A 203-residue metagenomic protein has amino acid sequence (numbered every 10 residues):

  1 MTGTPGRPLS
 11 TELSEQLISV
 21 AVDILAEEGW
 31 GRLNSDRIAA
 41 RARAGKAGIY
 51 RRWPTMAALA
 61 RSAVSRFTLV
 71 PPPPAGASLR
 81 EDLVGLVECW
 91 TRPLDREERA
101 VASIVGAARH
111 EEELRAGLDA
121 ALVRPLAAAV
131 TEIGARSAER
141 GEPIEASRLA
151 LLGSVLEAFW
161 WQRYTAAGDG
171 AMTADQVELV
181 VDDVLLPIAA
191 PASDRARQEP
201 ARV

Functional and structural regions predicted by a protein language model:
M1-E12, A189-V203: Actinobacteria-biased recognition of intrinsically disordered, low-complexity terminal regions
M1-R41, A47, A58: Basic, helix-initiating cap at the start of DNA-binding domains
L17, R32, T55-A60, V70-P71 (+1 more regions): Short amphipathic alpha-helical segment with a characteristic S/N-K-E followed by hydrophobic residues
V70-A100: Hydrophobic alpha-helical connector segments
V87-L94, A102-H110, V181-P187: Helix-loop "lid/cap" segments that line or gate small-molecule binding pockets
D95-R96, S103, E113-E139: Amphipathic alpha-helical packing segments from all-alpha helical-bundle domains
A116, A120, R124, A138-D183 (+1 more regions): Hydrophobic/aromatic-rich alpha-helical bundle segments in the mid-to-C-terminal region
